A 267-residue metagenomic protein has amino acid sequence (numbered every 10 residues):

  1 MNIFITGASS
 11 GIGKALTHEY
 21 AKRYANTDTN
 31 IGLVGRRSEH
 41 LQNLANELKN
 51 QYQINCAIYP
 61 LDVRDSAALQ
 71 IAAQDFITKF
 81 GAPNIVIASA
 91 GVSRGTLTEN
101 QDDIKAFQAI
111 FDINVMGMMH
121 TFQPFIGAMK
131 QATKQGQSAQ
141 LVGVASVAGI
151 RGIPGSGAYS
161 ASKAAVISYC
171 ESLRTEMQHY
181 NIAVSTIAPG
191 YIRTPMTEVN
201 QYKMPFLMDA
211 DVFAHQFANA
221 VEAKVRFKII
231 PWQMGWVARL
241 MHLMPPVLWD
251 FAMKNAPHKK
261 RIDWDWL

Functional and structural regions predicted by a protein language model:
S9-S10: Conserved glycine-rich cofactor-binding loop
Y24-L44: Conserved glycine-rich Rossmann-like NAD(P)H-binding loop of the short-chain dehydrogenase/reductase
S93-Q108, K134-Q137, G155: Conserved mid-core segment of classical short-chain dehydrogenase/reductases
F122, S162: Active-site helix of classical SDR
S146: Residue(s) in the substrate-gating loop at a strand-loop-helix junction that position the organic substrate next
R151-G157: Active-site loop immediately N-terminal to the catalytic Tyr-X3-Lys motif of short-chain dehydrogenase/reductase
T186, Y202-A238: C-terminal helical subdomain
